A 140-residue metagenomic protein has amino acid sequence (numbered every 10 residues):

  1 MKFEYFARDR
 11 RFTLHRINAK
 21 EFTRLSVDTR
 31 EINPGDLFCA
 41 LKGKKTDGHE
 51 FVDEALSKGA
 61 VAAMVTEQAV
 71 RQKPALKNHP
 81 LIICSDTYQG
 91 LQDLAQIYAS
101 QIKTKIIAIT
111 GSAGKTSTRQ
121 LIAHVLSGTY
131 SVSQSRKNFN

Functional and structural regions predicted by a protein language model:
M1-D93: N-terminal leader/targeting and accessory segments in enzymes
A7, Q89-N140: Phosphate-binding loop of NTP-binding sites
